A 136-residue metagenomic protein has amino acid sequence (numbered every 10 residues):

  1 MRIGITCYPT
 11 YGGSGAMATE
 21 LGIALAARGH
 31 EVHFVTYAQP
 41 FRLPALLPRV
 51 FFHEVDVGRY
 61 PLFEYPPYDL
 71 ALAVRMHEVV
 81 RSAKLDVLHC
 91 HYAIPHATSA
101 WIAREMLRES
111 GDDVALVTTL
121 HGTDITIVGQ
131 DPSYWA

Functional and structural regions predicted by a protein language model:
M1-I3: Extreme N-terminal starter segment of soluble prokaryotic enzymes
C7-Y11, I23-Y68: N-terminal strand-loop element at the rim of the active site of nucleotide-sugar-dependent glycosyltransferases
G13-L21, Y134: Conserved alpha-helical elements of sugar-nucleotide-dependent glycosyltransferases
G29, A103-R108: Active-site catalytic pocket residues across diverse enzymes, especially alpha/beta-hydrolases
P61-V87, A97-T98, I102, S133: An amphipathic, basic-hydrophobic alpha-helix
L107-V117, T123-A136: Nucleotide-sugar donor phosphate/pyrophosphate-binding loop at the beta->alpha transition of glycosyltransferases
